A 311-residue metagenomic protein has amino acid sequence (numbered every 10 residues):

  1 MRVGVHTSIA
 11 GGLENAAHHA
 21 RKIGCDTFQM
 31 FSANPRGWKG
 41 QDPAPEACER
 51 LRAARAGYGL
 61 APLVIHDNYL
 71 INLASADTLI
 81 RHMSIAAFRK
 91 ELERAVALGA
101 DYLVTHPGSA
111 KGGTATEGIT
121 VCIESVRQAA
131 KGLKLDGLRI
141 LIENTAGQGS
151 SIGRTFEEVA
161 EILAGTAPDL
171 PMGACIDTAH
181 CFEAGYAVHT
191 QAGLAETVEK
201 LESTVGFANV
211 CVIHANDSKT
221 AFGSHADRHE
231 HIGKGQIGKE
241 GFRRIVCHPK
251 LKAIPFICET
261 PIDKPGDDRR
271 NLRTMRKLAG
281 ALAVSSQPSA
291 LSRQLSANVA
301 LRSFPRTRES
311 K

Functional and structural regions predicted by a protein language model:
M1-D67, I71-E93, A281-V284: N-terminal pre-domain/capping segments
R2, A160-S286, K311: Histidine-acidic metal/acid-base catalytic patches
H6-A10, A33-P35, D67-L70, G108-A110 (+4 more regions): Active-site beta-loop-alpha junctions enriched in small/polar residues
H18-G24, A44-V64, E91-G99, A130-D136 (+3 more regions): Acidic (Asp/Glu)-rich catalytic clusters
A20, H66, S84, A95 (+5 more regions): Conserved, mostly hydrophobic/aromatic
K39-A47, S75-A87, G113-E124, S150-E158 (+3 more regions): Alpha-helix N-cap and loop-to-helix initiation/capping positions
G57, L73-G173: Active-site acidic/histidine proton-transfer and metal-coordination neighborhood in alpha/beta enzyme cores
A283-L301, T307-K311: Short, basic, low-complexity termini and linkers enriched in Ser/Thr/Gly/Pro that act as targeting/leader peptides
